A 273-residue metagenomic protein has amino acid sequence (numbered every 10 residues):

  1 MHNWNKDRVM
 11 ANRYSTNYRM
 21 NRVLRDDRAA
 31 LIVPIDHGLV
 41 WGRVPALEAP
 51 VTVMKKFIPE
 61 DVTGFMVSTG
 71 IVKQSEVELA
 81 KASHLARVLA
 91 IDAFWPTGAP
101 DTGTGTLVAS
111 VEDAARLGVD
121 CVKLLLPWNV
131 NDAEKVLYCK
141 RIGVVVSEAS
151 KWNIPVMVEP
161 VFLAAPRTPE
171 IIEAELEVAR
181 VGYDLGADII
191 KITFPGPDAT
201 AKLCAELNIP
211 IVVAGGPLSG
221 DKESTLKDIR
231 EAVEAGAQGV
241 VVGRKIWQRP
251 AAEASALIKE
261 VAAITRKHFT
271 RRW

Functional and structural regions predicted by a protein language model:
M1-D36, S75-H84, K202: N-terminal amphipathic alpha-helix/helix-capping segment at the start of soluble metabolic enzymes
A30-P34, G38-K73, V77-A80, A86-P96 (+5 more regions): Alpha/beta enzyme core
R244-P250: A short, acidic, flexible beta-alpha connecting loop/helix-capping segment that sits on the rim of active
S255: Nucleotide/phosphate-binding sheet-loop regions of phosphoryl- and nucleotidyl-transfer enzymes
